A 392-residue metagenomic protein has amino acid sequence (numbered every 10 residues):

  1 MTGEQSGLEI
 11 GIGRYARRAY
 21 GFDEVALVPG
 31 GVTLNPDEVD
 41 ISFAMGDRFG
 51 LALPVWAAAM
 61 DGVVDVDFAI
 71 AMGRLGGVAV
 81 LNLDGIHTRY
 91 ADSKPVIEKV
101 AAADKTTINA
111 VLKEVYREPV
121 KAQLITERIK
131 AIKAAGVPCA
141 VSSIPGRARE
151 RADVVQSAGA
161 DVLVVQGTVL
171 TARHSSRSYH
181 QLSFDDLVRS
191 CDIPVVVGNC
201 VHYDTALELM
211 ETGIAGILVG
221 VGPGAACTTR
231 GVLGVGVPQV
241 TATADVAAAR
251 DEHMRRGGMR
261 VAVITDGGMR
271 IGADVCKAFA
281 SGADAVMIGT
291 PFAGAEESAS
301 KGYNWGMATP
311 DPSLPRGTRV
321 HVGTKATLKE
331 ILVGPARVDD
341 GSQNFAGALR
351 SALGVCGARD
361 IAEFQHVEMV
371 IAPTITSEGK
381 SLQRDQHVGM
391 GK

Functional and structural regions predicted by a protein language model:
M1-A248, E252-R256, A262, F292 (+1 more regions): Active-site entrance/lid segments in N-terminal catalytic domains of soluble metabolic enzymes
M1-G31, Y116-K130, D192, G234-T265 (+1 more regions): Alpha/beta catalytic cores of nucleotide-metabolism and tRNA/nucleoside-modifying enzymes
